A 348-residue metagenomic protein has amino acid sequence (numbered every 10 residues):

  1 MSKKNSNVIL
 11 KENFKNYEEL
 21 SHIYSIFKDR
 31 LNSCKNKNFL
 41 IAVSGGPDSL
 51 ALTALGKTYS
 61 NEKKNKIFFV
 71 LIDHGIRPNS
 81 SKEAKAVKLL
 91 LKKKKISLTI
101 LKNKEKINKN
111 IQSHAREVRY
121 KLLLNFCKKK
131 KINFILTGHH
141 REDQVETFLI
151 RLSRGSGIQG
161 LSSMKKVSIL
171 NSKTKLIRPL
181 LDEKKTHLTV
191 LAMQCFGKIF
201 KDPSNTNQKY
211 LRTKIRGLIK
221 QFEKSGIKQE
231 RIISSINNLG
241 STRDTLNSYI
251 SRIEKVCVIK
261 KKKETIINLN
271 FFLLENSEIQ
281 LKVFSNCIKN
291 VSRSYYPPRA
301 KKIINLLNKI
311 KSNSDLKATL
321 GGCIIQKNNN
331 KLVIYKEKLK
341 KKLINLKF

Functional and structural regions predicted by a protein language model:
M1-K11, K15-D48, K66-F68, H74 (+7 more regions): AMP-forming adenylation/ATP pyrophosphatase catalytic core
S2-L218: Core alpha/beta nucleotide-donor-binding catalytic domains of modification enzymes
